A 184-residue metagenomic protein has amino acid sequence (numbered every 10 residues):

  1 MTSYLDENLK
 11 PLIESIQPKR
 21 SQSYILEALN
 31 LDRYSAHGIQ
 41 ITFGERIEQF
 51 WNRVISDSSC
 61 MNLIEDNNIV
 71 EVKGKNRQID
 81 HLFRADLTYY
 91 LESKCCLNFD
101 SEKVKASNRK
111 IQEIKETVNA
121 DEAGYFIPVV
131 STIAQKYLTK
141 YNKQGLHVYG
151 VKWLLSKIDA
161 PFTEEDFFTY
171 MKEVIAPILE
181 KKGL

Functional and structural regions predicted by a protein language model:
M1-L9, L87, E180-L184: N-terminal entry module detector
M1-S59: Interdomain/boundary linker segments immediately adjacent to catalytic/signaling cores
E48, G74-R77, S107: Amphipathic coiled-coil/heptad-repeat helices and related helical stalk/stem segments that mediate oligomerization
S58-E71: Short, well-structured beta-strand/strand-turn elements
K75-L91: Active-site beta-strand-loop-beta-strand hairpin of nuclease catalytic cores that positions key catalytic residues
S93-W153: Catalytic cores of nucleic-acid endonucleases
K136-L184: Charged, structured surface patches that assemble and position nucleic-acid processing machinery
